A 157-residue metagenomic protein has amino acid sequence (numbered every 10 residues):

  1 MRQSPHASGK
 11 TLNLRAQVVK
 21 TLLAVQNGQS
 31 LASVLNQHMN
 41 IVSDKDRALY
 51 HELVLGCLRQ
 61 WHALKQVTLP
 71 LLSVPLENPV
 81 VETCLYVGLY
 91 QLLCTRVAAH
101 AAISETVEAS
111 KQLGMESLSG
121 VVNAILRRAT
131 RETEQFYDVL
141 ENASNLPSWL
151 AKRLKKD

Functional and structural regions predicted by a protein language model:
M1-D157: Class I Rossmann-like S-adenosyl-L-methionine
